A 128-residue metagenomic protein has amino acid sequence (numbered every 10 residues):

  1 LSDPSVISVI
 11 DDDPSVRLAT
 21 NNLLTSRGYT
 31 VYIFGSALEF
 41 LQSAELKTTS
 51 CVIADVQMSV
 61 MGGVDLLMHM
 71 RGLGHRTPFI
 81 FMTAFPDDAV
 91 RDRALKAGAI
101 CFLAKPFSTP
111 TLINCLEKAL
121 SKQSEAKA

Functional and structural regions predicted by a protein language model:
P14-Y32, A97: Two-component/phosphorelay signaling modules centered on CheY-like receiver
R17, S59, D87: The feature encodes the CheY-like receiver
G35-S36, V60-D65: Acidic catalytic/metal-coordinating carboxylates
K47-I53: Active-site beta3 strand of CheY-like receiver
A89, F107-E117: C-terminal output helix
